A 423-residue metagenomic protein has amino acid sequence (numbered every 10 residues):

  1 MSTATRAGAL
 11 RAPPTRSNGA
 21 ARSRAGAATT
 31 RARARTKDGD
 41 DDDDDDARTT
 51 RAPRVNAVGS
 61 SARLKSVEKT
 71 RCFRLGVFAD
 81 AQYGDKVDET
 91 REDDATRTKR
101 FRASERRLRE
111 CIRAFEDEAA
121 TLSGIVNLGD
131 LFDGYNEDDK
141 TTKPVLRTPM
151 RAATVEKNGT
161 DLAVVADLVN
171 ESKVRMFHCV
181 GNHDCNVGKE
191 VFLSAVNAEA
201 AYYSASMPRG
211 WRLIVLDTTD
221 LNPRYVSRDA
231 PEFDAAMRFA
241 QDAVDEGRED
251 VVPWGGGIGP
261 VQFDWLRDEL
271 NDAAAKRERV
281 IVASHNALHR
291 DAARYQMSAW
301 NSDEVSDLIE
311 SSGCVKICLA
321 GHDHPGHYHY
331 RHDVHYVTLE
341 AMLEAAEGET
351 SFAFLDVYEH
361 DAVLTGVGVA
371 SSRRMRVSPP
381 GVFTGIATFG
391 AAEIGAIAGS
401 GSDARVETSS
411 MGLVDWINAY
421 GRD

Functional and structural regions predicted by a protein language model:
M1-A21: N-terminal chloroplast transit peptides
A27, D38-D46, S400: Intrinsically disordered, low-complexity regions enriched in glycine and serine
R33-D38, A52-V55, R109, A114 (+3 more regions): Binuclear metal-dependent phosphoesterase catalytic core
D45-N158: N-terminal active-site segment of His-dependent metallophosphoesterases
P53-V67, D93-T98, G134-K276, N301-C314 (+1 more regions): Extended active-site neighborhood of metal-dependent phosphoesterases/phosphodiesterases
F73, S123, G210-W211, E278-I281: Alpha/beta-hydrolase fold active-site loops
V77-A79, G124-D130, R175-N182, L216 (+3 more regions): Active-site neighborhood of phospho(di)ester-bond hydrolases with catalytic His/Asp-centered motifs
D85, G134-N136, V187, H289-A292 (+1 more regions): Short, solvent-exposed loop/turn segments at secondary-structure junctions
